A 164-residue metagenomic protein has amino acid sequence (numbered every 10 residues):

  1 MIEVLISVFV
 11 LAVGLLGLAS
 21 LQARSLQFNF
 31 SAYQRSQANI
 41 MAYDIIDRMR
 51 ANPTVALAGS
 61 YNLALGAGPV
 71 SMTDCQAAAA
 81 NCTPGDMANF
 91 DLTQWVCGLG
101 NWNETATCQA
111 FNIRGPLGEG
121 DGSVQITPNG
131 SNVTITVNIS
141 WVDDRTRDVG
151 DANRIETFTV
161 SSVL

Functional and structural regions predicted by a protein language model:
M1-Y43: Aliphatic-rich helix starts adjacent to a transmembrane/signal segment
I6, F30-L164: Flexible, low-complexity segments enriched in proline/glycine/serine and punctuated by aromatic residues
